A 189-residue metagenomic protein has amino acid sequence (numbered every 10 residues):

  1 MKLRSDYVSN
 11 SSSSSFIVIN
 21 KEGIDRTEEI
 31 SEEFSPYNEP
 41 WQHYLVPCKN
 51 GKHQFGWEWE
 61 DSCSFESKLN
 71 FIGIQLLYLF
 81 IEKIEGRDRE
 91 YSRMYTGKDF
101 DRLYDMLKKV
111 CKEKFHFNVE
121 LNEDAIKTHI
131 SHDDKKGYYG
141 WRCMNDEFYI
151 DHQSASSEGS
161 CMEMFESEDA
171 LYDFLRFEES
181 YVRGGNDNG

Functional and structural regions predicted by a protein language model:
M1-R4: Short acidic, Pro/Gly- and aromatic-enriched capping/linker segments at domain boundaries
D6, S13-G189: Long, non-globular targeting/processing and low-complexity regions
